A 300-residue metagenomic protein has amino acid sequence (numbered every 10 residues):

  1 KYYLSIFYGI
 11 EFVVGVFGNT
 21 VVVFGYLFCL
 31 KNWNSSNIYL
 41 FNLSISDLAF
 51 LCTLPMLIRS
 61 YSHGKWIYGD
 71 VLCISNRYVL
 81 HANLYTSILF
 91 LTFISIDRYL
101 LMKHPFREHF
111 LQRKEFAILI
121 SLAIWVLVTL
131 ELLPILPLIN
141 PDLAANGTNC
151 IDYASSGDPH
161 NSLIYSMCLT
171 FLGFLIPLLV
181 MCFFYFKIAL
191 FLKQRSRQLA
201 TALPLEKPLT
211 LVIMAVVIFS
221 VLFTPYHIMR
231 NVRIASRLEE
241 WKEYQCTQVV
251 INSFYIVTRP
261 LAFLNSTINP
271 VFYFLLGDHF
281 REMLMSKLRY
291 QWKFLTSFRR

Functional and structural regions predicted by a protein language model:
K1-I10, N32-I96, L101-K114: Extracellular TM2-ECL1-early TM3 structural module of rhodopsin-like
Y2-C29, C182-Y185: First transmembrane helix
L4-E11, A117-I124, A215, T258: Hydrophobic alpha-helical transmembrane segments of polytopic
F28-I38, R98-I120, C182-V212, I234-Q248 (+1 more regions): Intracellular signaling interfaces of 7-transmembrane GPCRs
C52, L130-P137, L175, L179-F183 (+3 more regions): Hydrophobic alpha-helical segments of membrane proteins
Y61, K65-H81, Y85, H104 (+3 more regions): Loop architecture of class A 7-transmembrane GPCRs
I151-P159, T170-G173, L190-I228, T247-I251: Intracellular effector-coupling site of seven-transmembrane GPCRs, centered on the ICL3-to-TM6 transition
I218, L222-T224, I228, S253-R300: Seventh transmembrane helix
